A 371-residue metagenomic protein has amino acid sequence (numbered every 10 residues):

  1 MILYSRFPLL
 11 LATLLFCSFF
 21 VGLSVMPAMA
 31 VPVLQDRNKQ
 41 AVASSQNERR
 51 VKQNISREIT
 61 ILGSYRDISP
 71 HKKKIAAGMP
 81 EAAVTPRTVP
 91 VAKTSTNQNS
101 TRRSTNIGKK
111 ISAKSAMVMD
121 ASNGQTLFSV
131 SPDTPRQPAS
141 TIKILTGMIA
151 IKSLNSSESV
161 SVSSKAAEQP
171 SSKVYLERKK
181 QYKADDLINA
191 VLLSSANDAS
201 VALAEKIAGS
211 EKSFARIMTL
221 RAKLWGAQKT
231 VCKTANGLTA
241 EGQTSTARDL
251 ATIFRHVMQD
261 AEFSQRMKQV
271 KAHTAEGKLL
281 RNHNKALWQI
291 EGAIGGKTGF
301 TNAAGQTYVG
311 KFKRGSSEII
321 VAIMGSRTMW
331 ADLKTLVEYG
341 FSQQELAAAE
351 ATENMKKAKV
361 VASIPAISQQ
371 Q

Functional and structural regions predicted by a protein language model:
M1-A113, S342-Q371: N-terminal secretory targeting signals
I2-Y4, I217, I320: Non-catalytic cell-wall polysaccharide-engagement segments
F16-C17, T219, V337-E338: Generic solvent-exposed, charged/amphipathic alpha-helical segments that serve as macromolecular interface scaffolds
A28, A121-S122, R314: Short, ordered coil/turn segments that flank beta-strands lining enzyme active or ligand-binding pockets
P32-Q35, R57-K74, G78-R248, V257-M258: Active-site-adjacent loops and short helices of periplasmic peptidoglycan-processing enzymes
Q228, T239-Q371: Domain-terminus/edge residues, biased toward the C-terminal soluble/receptor-binding domains of extracytoplasmic
